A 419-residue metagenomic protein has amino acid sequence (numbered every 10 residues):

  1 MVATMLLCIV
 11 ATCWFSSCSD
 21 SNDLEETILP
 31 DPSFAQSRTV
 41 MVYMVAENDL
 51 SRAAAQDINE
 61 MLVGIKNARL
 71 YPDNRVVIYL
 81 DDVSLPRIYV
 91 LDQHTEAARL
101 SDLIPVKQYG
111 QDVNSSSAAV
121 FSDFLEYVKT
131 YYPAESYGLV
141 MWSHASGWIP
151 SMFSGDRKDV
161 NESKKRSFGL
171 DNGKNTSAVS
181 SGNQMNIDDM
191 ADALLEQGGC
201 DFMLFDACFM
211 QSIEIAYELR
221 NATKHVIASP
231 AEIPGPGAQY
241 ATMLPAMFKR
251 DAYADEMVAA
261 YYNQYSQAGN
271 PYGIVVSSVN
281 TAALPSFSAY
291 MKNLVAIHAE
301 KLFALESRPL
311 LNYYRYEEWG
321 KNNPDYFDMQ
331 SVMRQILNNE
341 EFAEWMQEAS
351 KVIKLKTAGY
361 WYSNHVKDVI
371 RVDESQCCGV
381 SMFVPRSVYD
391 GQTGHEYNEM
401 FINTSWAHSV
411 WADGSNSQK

Functional and structural regions predicted by a protein language model:
M1-S17: Sec-dependent bacterial lipoprotein signal peptides
T12-S37: Bacterial Sec-dependent N-terminal signal peptides
Q36-N48, R99-G110: Acidic/histidine-rich, surface-exposed loop or edge segments in extracytoplasmic proteins
Q36-T39, L70-V77, Y132-G138, Q197-F202 (+1 more regions): Loop/turn elements at helix/coil->beta-strand transitions in domains of secreted/extracellular proteins
N48-R52, P86-R87, Y389-G394: Short, solvent-exposed loop/turn elements at domain surfaces
L50-L85: N-terminal carbohydrate-binding/catalytic regions of secreted carbohydrate-active enzymes
L80-P105, D112-G198, A207-C208, I213-E214 (+1 more regions): Catalytic-core segments of thiol-dependent peptidases
G155, E162-K419: Terminal, contiguous helix-loop blocks that mediate binding/assembly
